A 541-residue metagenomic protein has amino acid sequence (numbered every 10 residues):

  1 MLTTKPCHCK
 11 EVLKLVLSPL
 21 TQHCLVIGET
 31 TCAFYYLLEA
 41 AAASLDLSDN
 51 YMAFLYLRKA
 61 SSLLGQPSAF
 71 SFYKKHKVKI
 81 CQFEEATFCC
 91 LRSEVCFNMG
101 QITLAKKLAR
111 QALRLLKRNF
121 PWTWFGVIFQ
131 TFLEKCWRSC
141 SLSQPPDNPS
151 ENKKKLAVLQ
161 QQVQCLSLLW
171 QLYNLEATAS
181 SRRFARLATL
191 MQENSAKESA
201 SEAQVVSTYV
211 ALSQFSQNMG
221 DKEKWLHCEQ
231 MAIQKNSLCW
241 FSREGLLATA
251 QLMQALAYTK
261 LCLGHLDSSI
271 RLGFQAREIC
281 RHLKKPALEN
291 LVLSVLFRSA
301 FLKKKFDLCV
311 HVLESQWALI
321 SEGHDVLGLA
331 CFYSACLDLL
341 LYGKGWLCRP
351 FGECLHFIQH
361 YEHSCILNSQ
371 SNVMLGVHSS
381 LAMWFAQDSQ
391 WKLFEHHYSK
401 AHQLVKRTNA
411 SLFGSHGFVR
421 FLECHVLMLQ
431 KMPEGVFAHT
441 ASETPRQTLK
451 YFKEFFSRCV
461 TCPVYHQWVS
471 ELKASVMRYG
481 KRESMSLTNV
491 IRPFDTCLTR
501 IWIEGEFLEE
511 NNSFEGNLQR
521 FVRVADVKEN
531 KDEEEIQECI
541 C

Functional and structural regions predicted by a protein language model:
M1-M99, L104-Q111, Q160-S201, T208: Extended alpha-helical scaffolding segments used for macromolecular assembly and cargo binding
T4, T21-C24, A40-A42, S61 (+15 more regions): Conserved small-residue packing positions in alpha-helical repeats and bundles
L25, C32, S44-L45, C90 (+14 more regions): Hydrophobic/aromatic side-chain positions at a characteristic register within alpha-helices of tetratricopeptide repeats
T30, L47-N50, I102, R182 (+7 more regions): TPR-repeat structural position
A41-A42, S61-A69, R110-P121, E193-K197 (+7 more regions): Amphipathic alpha-helical segments of tetratricopeptide repeats
S48-F54, I80-E84, W122-V127, V158-Q161 (+11 more regions): Alpha-solenoid helical repeat architecture
F97-L187, G220-L226, K304, H311-E314 (+6 more regions): Amphipathic helix-loop-helix modules that constitute alpha-helical solenoid scaffolds
L190, K197, Y209-D325, L329: Hydrophobic, small-residue-rich alpha-helical packing segments that form membrane-like cores
